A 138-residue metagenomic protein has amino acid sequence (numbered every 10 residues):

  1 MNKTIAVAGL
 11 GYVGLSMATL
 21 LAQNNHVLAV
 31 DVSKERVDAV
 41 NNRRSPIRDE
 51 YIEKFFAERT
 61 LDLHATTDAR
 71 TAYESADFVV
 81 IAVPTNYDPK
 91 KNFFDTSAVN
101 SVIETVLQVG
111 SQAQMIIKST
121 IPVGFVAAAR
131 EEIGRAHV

Functional and structural regions predicted by a protein language model:
M1-R44: NAD(P)+-binding Rossmann beta1-loop-alpha1 motif at the extreme N-terminus of oxidoreductases
A6, L28, H64, Q114-I116: A structural signal for isolated positions on well-ordered beta-strands in alpha/beta enzyme cores
V40, F56, A129-R130: Hydrophobic packing residues within well-ordered alpha-helices of enzyme cores
I47-R48: N-terminal FAD cofactor-binding segment of flavoenzymes
I52-D77: A structured beta-alpha segment of the ubiquitous adenosine-cofactor-binding alpha/beta core
E74-F78, G110-A113: Short acidic/histidine-rich motifs immediately flanking catalytic phosphotransfer sites in two-component signaling
S75, I81-V83, K118-S119: Short, well-ordered coil/turn residues at beta-beta hairpins and beta-strand->alpha-helix junctions within
Y87-H137: Rossmann-like NAD(P)(H) cofactor-binding subdomain of soluble oxidoreductases
